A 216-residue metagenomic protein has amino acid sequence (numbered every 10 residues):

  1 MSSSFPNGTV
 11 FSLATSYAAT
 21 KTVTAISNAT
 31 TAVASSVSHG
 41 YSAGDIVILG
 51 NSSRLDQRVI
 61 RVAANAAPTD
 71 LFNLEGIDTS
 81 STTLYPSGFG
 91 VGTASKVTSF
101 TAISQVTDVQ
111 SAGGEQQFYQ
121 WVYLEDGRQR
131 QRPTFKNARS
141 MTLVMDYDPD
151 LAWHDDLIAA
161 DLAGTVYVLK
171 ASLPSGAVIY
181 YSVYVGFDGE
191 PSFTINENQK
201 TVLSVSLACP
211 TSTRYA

Functional and structural regions predicted by a protein language model:
S2-F5, S16-N28, S36-H39, S52-D126: Small/polar beta-strand repeat architecture
L13-T15, L49-S53, A171-G176: Short acidic, glycine-rich loop/turn motifs
S36-S52, L162-V168: Short coil-to-beta transition motif at edge beta-strands of beta-rich domains
I46, Q57-R61, L71, V178-Y184 (+1 more regions): Well-ordered beta-strand positions in beta-sheet-rich domains
D126-R130, D188-G189: Short structured motifs
R130-P149, E197-S212: Oligomerization/assembly interface segments of phage tail-like spikes and tubes
M145-V178, G186: Acidic, glycine-rich flexible loop segments
K170-Y215: Short beta-strand and beta-hairpin "edge-sheet" elements
